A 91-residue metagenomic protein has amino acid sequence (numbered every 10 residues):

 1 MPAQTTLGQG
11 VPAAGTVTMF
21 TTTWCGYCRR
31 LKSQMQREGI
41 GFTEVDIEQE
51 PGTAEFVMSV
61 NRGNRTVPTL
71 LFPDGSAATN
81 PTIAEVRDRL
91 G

Functional and structural regions predicted by a protein language model:
A3-G41: Local sequence-structure signature of Cys/Sec-based thiol-disulfide redox active-site neighborhoods
A13, E55-M58: Short secondary-structure transition/capping segments
G26, G52, P81: Residues that form or flank phosphate/diphosphate-binding pockets in enzymes that use nucleotide phosphates
R29, S33, E55, D88: Alpha-helical elements of the RecA-like P-loop NTPase motor core of helicases
I40-E55, N64-R65: Thiol-based oxidoreductase modules, predominantly thioredoxin-like and allied folds used for disulfide exchange
N61-L70: Structural micro-motif
F72-G91: Non-catalytic, surface beta->alpha helical segment in thiol-disulfide oxidoreductase systems
